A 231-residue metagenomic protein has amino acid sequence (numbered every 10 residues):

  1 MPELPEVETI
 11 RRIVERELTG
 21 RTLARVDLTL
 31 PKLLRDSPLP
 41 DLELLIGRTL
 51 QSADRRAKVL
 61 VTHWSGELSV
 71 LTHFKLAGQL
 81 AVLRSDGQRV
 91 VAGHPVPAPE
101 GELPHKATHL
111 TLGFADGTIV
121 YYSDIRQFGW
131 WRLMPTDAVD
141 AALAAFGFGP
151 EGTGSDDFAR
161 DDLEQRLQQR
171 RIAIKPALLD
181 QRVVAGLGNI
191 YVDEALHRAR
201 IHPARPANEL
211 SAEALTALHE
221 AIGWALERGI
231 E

Functional and structural regions predicted by a protein language model:
M1-L4, E102, D157, S211-H219: Generic detection of long, well-ordered alpha-helical segments
M1-S123, F128: A cross-family signal for N-terminal binding/gating loops and helix N-caps that shape access to the active site
T22-P40, L44, D54, E164-E231: Basic, nucleic-acid-binding surfaces and adjacent catalytic neighborhoods in DNA/RNA-processing proteins
S65, W131-R132, A225: Short linear interaction motif-like sites in intrinsically disordered regions of transcription factors
V70-G186, Y191-H197: Phosphate/anion-contacting hairpin/loop surfaces
